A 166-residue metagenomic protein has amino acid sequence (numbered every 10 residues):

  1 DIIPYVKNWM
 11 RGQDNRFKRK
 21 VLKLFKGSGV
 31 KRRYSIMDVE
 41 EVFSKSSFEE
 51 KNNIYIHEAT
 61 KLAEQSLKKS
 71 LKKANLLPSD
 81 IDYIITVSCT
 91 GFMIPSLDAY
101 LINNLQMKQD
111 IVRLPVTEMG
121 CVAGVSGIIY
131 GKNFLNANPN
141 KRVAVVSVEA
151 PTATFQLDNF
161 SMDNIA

Functional and structural regions predicted by a protein language model:
D1-D82: Conserved active-site "lid/cap" helical segment
W9, F48, N52, T86 (+3 more regions): Residue-level detector of alpha-helix boundaries and kinks
H57, E64-S79, T90-A166: Acyl-thioester C-C bond-transforming condensing/cleaving domain
D82-S88: Short glycine-rich or small-residue beta-strand-to-loop segments that form or flank ligand, phosphate, metal/Fe-S
